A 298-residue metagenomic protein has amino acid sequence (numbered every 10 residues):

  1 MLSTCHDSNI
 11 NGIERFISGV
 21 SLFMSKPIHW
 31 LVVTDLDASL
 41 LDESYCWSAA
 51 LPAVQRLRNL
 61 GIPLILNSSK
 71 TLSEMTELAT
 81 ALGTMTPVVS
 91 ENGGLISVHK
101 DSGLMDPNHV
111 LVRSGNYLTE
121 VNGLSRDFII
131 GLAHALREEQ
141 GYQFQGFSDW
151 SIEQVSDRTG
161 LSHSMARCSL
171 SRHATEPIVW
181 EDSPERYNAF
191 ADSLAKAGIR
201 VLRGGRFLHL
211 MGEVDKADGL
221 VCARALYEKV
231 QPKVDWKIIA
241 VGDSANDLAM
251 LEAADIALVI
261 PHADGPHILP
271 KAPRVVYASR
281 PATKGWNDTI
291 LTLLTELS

Functional and structural regions predicted by a protein language model:
M1-T34, A81, K237: Non-catalytic pre-domain segments flanking phosphatase-related domains
S25-P27, W47, F207-S298: Mg2+-dependent phosphoryl-transfer enzymes with acidic/Ser/Thr/Gly-rich catalytic loops
I28-E43, L251: Asp-based phosphoryl-transfer active-site loop
S48-G146: Active-site phosphate-binding/coordination module
E74-E77, Q154, G219, A249-M250: Phosphate- and divalent-cation-binding pockets in alpha/beta enzyme and binding domains that engage nucleotide-derived
L82-T84, E91-N92, A197, A253-A254 (+1 more regions): Short, structured coil segments at secondary-structure junctions
M85-E91, S164-A166, A257-H262: Short hydrophobic/aromatic-enriched beta-strand-loop microsegments
L136-I239: Conserved acidic, metal-coordinating active-site core of Asp-based, Mg2+-dependent phosphoryl-transfer enzymes
